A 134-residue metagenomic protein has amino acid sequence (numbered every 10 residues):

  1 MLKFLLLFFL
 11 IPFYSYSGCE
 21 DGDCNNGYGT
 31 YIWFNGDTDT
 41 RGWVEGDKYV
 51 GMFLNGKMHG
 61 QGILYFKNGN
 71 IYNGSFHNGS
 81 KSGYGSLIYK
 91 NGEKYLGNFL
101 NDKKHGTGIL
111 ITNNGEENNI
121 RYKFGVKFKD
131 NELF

Functional and structural regions predicted by a protein language model:
M1-K3, S17-G18: Absolute protein N-terminus
K3-F13: Sec-dependent N-terminal signal peptides
P12-F134: Glycine/tyrosine- and acidic-biased, solvent-exposed loop/turn segments at the edges of beta-strands
